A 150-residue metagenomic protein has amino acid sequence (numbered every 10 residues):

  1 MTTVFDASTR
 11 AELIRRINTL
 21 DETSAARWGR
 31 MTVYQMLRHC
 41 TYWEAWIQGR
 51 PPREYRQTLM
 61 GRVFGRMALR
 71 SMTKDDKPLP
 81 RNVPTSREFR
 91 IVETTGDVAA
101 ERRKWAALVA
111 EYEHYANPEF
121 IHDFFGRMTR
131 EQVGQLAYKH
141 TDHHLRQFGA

Functional and structural regions predicted by a protein language model:
M1-A7, I17-N18, P84-D97, W105 (+2 more regions): Globin-like tetrapyrrole-binding proteins
T3-R30: An N-terminal domain-cap segment
R10, V33, V98-W105, A137: Hydrophobic packing residues in well-ordered alpha-helices of helical domains and bundles
N18, R103-A110, D142, R146: A broadly conserved amphipathic alpha-helix scaffold signal in soluble, globular proteins
T23-T73, E119-A150: Short, contiguous alpha-helical
G49-K104, V109-Y112: Short, helix-capping/interhelical loops that line the mouth of catalytic, cofactor-, or ligand-binding pockets
Y112-F120: Substrate-binding/catalytic groove segments of enzymes that remodel or degrade extracellular structural polymers
